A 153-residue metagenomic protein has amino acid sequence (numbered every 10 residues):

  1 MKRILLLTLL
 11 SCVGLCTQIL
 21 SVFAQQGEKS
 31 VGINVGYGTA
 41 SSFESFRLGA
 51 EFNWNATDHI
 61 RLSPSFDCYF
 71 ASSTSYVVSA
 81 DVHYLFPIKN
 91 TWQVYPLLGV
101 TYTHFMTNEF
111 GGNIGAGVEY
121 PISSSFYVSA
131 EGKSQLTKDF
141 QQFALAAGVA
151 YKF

Functional and structural regions predicted by a protein language model:
M1-E28: Cleavable N-terminal export/targeting peptides
I4, G38-A40, K152: Generic structural motif
L20-L62, F66-C68, V100: Short glycine/proline- and aromatic-enriched beta-strand/turn motifs that initiate or cap beta-hairpins
Q25-N34, N90-T91, G148-K152: N-terminal/domain-start segments enriched in small and hydrophobic, helix-friendly residues, covering either
G36-F46, C68-V77, Y102-F110, Q135-A144: Solvent-exposed loop/turn segments connecting transmembrane beta-strands in outer-membrane beta-barrel proteins
E51-V128, Y151-F153: Gram-negative (and chloroplast) outer-membrane scaffold detector with strong preference for beta-barrel transmembrane
Y127-S129, Q141-A146: A general structural signal for short secondary-structure boundary/capping elements
E131-K133: C-terminal binding/interaction regions
